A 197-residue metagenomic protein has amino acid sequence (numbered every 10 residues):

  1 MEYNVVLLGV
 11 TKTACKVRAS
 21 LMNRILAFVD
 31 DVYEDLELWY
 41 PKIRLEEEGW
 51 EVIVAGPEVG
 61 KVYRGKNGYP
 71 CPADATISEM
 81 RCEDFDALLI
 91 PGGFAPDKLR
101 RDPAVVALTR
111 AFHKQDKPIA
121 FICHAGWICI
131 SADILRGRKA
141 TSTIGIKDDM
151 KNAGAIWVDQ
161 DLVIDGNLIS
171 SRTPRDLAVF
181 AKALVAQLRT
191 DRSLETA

Functional and structural regions predicted by a protein language model:
Y3-Q115, I119, I128-G137, K147-A197: Extended, subdomain-level signal for the structured scaffold at the beginning of enzyme domains
I122-H124: Short, thiol/selenol-centered motifs that function as redox-active sites or metal-ligating centers
A140: Anionic-ligand binding patches
T143: Active-site-adjacent substrate-recognition loops and nearby beta-strands within hydrolase catalytic domains
